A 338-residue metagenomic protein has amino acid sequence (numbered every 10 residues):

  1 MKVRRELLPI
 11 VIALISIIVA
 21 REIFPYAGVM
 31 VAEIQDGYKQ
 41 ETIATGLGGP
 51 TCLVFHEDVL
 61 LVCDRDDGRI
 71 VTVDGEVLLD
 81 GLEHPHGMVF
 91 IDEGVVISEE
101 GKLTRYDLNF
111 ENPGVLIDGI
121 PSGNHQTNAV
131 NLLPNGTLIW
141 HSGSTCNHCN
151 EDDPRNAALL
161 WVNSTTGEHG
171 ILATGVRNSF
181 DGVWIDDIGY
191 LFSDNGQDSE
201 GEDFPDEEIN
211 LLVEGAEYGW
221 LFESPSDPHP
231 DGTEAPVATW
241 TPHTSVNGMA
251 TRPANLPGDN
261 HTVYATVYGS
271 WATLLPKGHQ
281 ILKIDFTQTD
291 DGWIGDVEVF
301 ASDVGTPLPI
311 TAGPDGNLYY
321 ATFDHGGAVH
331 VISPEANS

Functional and structural regions predicted by a protein language model:
M1-A13: N-terminal Sec-pathway targeting helices
R21-I34, S144-N147, A157, W161-G167 (+5 more regions): Beta-propeller domain segments
V31-T45, L53, L60: An edge-strand/N-cap motif at the start of beta-rich repeat modules
K39-T45, D74-D80, P113-I120, G167-A173 (+2 more regions): A short beta-strand motif characteristic of beta-propeller blades
G46-D58, G81-E100, P121-T137, T174-G189 (+2 more regions): Beta-rich, blade/repeat-based domains predominating in secreted/periplasmic proteins but also intracellular
H56, C63, S98-E100, H141-G143 (+3 more regions): Residue-level marker for isolated small/hydroxyl-bearing positions within beta-strands of beta-sheet-rich domains
L61-G75: Beta-propeller domains
G101-L133, H141-C146: Asp-box/WD-like beta-propeller blade repeats and closely related beta-sheet repeat scaffolds
